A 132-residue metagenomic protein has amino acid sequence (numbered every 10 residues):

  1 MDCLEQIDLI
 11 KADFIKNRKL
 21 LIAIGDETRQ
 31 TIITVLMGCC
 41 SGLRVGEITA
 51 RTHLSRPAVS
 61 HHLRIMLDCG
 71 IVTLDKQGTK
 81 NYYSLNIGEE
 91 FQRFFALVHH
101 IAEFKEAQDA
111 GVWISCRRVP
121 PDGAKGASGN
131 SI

Functional and structural regions predicted by a protein language model:
M1-N17, T34-M37, N86-I132: Amphipathic alpha-helical dimerization/coiled-coil segments that flank or bridge DNA-binding/regulatory modules
I15-S55, T79-E90: N-terminal helix-turn-helix DNA-binding core of bacterial DNA-binding proteins
T34, H61-H62: Base-recognition residues in the alpha-helical recognition helix of bacterial helix-turn-helix
A50, H61, L67-D68: Alpha-helical residues within the helix-turn-helix
A58: Residues in the helix-turn-helix
R64-I65, E103: Intrinsic structural disorder/low-complexity segments
D68-G78, S84: Beta-hairpin "wing" of winged helix-turn-helix
